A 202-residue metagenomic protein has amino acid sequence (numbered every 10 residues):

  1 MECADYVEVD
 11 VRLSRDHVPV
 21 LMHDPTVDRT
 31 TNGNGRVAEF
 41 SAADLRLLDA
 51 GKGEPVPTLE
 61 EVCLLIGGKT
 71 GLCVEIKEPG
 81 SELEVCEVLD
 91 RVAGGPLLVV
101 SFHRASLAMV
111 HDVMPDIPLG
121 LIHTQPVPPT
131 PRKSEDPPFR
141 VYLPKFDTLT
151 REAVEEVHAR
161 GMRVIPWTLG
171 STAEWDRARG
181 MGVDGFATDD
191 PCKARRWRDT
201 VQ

Functional and structural regions predicted by a protein language model:
E2-D5, D16-V18, H23-P126, P138-R140 (+2 more regions): Metal-dependent phosphodiesterase/phospholipase catalytic core, i.e., the His/Asp/Glu-rich active-site region
D10: Active-site-adjacent segment of FAD-dependent monooxygenases/related oxidoreductases
D49-V56, L121-Q202: C-terminal active-site rim and adjoining tail of enzyme catalytic domains
